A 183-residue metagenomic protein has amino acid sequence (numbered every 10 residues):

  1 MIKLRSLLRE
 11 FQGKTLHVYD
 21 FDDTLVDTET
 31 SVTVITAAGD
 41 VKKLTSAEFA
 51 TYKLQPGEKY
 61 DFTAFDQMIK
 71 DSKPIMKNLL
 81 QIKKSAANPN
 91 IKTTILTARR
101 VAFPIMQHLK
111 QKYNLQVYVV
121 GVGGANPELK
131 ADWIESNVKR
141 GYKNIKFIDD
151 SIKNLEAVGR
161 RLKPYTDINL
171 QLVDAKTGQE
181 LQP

Functional and structural regions predicted by a protein language model:
I2-Q12, P183: Proteolytic processing junctions in secreted/extracellular precursors, especially proprotein convertase/trypsin-like
K14-E128: Alpha-helical substrate-recognition element adjacent to the catalytic core
T15, K130-K153, V158: Conserved Lys-Pro-Asp/Glu-containing loop-to-beta segment of HAD-superfamily phosphomonoesterases, centered on
L16, S151-A157, N169-Q179: Short glycine/proline-centered loop/turn elements that form peptide/ligand docking sites
L44-P56, D167-P183: A short, conserved beta-to-alpha structural element at the edge of catalytic cores that scaffolds binding
A87, Q107-L115, I134-R140, G159-D167: Short, surface-exposed basic-aromatic patches at helix termini and helix-loop junctions that form
V101-Q107, N154-A157, E180-L181: Short, charged/polar "capping" segments at the starts of alpha-helices and the immediately preceding loops
